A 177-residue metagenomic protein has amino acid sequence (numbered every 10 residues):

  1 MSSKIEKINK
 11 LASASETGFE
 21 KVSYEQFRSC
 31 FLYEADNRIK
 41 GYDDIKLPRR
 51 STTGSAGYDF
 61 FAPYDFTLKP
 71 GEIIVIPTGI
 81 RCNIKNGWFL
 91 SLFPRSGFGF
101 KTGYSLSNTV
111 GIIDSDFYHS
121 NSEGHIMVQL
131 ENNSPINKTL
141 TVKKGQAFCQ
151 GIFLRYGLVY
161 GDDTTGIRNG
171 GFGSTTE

Functional and structural regions predicted by a protein language model:
M1-E177: DUTPase catalytic domain/fold
